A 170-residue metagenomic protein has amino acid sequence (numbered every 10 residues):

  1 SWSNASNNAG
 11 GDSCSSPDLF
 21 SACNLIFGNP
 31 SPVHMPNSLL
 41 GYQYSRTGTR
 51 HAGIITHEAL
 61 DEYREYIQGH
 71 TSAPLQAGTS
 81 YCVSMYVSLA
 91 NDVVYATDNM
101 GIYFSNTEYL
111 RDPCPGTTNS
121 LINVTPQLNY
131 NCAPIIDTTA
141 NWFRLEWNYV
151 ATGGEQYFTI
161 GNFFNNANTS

Functional and structural regions predicted by a protein language model:
S1-A77, Y86, A90, Y95-Y103 (+1 more regions): Aromatic (Trp/Tyr/Phe) and Gly/Pro-enriched flexible surface segments
N106-E108: Solvent-exposed strand-loop boundary residues in beta-sheet-rich modules
